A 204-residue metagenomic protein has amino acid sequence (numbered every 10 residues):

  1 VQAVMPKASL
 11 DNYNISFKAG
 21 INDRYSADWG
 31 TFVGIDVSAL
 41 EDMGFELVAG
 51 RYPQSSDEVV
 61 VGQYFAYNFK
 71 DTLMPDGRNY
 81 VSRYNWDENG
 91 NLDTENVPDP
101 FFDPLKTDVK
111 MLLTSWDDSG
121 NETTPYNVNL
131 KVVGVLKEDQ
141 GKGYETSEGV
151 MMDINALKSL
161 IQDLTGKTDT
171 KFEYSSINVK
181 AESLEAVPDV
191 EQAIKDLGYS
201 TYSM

Functional and structural regions predicted by a protein language model:
V1-S203: Basic-flanked hydrophobic alpha-helices used for secretion and membrane insertion
